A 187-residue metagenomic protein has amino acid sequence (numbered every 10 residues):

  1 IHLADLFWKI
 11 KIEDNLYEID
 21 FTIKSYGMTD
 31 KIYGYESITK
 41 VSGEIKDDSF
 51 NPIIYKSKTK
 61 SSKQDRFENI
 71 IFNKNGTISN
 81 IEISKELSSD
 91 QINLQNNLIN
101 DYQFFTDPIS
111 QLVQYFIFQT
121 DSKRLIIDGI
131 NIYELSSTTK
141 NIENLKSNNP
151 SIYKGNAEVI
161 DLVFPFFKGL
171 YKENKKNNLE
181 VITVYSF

Functional and structural regions predicted by a protein language model:
I1-S49, I54-F67: N-terminal cleavable signal peptides for secretion/export
D65-S186: Solvent-exposed helix/loop surface patches that form functional interfaces
